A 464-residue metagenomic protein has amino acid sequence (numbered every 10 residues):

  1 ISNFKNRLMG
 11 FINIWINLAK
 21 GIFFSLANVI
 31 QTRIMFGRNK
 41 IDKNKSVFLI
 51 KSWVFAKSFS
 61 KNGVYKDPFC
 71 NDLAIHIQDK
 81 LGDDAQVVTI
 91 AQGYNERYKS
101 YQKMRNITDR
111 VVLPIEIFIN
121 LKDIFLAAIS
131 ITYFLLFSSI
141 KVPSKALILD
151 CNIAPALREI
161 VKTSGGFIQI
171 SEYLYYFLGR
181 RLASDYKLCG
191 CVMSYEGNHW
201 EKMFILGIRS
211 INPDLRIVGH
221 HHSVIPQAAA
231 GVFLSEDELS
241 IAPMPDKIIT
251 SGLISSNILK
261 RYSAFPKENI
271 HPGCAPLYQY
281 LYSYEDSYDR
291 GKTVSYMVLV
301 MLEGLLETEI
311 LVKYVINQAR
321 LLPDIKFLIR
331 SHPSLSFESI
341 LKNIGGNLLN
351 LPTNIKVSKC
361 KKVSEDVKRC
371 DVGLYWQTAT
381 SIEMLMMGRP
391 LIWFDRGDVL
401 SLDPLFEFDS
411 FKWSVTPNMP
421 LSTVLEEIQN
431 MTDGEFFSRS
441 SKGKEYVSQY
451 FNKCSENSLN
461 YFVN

Functional and structural regions predicted by a protein language model:
I1-N464: Catalytic-core helical/loop segments in enzymes performing group transfer/polymerization on anionic/lipid-linked
